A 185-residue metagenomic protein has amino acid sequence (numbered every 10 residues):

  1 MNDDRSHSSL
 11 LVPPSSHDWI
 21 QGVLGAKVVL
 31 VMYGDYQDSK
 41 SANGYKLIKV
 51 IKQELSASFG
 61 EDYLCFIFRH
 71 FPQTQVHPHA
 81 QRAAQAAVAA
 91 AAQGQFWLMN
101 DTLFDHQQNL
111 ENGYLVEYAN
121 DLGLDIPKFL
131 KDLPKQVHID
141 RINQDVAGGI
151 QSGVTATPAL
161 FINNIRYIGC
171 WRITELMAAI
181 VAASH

Functional and structural regions predicted by a protein language model:
R5, S9-P13, M32-D35, N43-S56 (+1 more regions): C-terminal cap of thioredoxin/glutaredoxin-like
L11-V29: A short beta-strand-turn-helix
D18-W19, T102, I165: Flexible, active-site-adjacent loop/turn segments at secondary-structure boundaries
I20-G25, S58-F59, G153: Short glycine/proline-enriched loop/turn "hinge" motifs that connect secondary-structure elements and lie
Q21, L110, Y167: Short clusters of hydrophobic/aromatic residues that line enzyme substrate/ligand-binding pockets
G25-K27, Y63, A83, A156-T157: A structure-centric signal for secondary-structure junctions around beta-strands
V31-N120: Structural alpha/beta surface segment adjacent to cysteine/selenocysteine redox centers across thiol/disulfide enzymes
